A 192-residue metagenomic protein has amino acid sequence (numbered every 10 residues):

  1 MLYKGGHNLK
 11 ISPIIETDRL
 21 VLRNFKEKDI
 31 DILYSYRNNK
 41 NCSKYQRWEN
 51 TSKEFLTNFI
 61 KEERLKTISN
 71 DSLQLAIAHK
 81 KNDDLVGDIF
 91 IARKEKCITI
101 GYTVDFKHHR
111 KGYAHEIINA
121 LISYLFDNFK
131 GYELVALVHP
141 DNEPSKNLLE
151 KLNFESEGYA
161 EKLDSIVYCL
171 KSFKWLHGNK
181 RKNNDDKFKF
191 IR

Functional and structural regions predicted by a protein language model:
M1-K44, Q74-R192: Acyl-donor (CoA/ACP) binding surface of acyl/acetyltransferases
N8-L9, K61-E63: A generic local structural motif
N41-E62, L73: Conserved GNAT-fold acetyl-CoA-binding loop/helix
L65-N70: Short loop/turn motifs at secondary-structure junctions and domain boundaries
